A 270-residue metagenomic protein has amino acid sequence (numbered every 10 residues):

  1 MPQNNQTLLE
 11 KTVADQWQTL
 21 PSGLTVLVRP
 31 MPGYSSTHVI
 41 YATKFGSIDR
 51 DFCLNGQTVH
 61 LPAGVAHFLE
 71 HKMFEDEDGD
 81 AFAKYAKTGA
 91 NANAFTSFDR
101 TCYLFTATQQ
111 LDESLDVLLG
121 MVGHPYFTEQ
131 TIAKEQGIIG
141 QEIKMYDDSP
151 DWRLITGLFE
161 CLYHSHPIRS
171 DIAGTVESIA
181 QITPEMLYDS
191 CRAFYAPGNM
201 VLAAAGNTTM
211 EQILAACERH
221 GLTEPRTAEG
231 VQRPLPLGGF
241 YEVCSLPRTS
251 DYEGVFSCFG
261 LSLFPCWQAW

Functional and structural regions predicted by a protein language model:
M1-A81, Y188-W270: His/Glu-rich zincin catalytic helix
E77-S190: Acidic/histidine-enriched segments that form metal/cofactor-coordinating and catalytic pocket/exosite environments
